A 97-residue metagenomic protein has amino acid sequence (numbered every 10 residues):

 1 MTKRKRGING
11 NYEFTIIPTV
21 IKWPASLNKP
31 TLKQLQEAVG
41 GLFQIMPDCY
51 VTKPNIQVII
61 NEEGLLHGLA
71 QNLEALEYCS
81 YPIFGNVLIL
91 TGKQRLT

Functional and structural regions predicted by a protein language model:
M1-T97: Short beta-rich binding modules
